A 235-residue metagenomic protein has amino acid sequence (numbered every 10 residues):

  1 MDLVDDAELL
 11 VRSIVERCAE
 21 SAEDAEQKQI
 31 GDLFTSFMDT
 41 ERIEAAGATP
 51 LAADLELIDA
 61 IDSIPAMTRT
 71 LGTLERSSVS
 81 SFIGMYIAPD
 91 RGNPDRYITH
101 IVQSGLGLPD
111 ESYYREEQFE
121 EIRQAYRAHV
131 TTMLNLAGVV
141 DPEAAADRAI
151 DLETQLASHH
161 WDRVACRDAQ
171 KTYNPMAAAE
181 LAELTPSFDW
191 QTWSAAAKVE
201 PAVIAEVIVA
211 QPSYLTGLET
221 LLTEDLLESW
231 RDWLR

Functional and structural regions predicted by a protein language model:
M1-V15, R167: N-terminal mature-domain "stem" immediately C-terminal to a signal peptide or N-terminal signal-anchor/transmembrane
V15-R235: Noncatalytic, helix-rich "gating/capping" subdomain that lines the substrate-entry/channel surface of large enzyme
